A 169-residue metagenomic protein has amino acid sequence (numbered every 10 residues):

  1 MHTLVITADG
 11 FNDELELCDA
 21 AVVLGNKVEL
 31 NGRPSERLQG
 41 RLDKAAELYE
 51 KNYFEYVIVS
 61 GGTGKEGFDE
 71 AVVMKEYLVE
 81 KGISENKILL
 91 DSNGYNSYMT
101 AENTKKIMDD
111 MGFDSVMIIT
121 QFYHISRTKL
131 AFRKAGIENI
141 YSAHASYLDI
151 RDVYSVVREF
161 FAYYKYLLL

Functional and structural regions predicted by a protein language model:
T3-V156: A structural signal for short, hydrophobic/glycine-enriched beta-strand patches
D152-L169: A transmembrane-helix-recognition feature enriched in membrane-embedded lipid enzymes and envelope glyco-/phospholipid
